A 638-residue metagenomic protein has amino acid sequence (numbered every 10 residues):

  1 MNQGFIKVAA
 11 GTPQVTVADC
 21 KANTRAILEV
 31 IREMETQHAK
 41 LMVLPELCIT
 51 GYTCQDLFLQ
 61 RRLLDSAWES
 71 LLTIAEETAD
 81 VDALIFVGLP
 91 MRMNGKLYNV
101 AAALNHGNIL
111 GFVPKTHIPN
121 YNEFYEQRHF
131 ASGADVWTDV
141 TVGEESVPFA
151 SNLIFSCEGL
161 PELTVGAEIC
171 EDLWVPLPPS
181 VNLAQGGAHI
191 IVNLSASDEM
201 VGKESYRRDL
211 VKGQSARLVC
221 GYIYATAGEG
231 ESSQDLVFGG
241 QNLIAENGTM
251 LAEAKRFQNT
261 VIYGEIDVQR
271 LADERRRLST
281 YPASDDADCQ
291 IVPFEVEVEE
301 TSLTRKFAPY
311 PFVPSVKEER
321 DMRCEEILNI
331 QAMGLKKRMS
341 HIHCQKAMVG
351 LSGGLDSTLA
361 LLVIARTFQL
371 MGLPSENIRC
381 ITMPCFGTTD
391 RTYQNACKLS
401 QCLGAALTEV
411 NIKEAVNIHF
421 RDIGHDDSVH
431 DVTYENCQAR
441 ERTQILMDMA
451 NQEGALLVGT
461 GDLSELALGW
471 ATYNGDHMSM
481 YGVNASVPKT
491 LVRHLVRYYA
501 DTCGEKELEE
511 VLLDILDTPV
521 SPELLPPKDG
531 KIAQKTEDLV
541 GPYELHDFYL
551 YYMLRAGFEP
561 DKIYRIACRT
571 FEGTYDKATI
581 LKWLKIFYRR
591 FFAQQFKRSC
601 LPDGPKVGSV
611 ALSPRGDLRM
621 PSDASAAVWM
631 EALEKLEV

Functional and structural regions predicted by a protein language model:
M1-G350, R366-S375, L407: Enzyme catalytic cores with a strong preference for nitrogen-chemistry domains
A18, N23, P161-L163, V219-C220 (+5 more regions): ATP/NTP-dependent adenylation/nucleotidyl-transfer catalytic domains that generate, transfer, or process NMP-activated
